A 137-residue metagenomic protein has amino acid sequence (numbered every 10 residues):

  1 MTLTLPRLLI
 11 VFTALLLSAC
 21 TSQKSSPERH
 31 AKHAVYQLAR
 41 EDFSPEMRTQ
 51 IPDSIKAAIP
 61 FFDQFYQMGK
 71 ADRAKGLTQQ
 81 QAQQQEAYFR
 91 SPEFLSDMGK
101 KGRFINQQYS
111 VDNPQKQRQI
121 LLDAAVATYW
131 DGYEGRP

Functional and structural regions predicted by a protein language model:
M1-K24: Sec-dependent bacterial lipoprotein signal peptides
T2-L3, R7-L8, A58, N113-Q117 (+1 more regions): Hydrophobic alpha-helical segments and their boundary regions
L16-L38: Bacterial Sec signal peptide processing site at the extreme N-terminus
C20, Q67-A71, Q81-Q83: Functionally engaged cysteine thiol sites
H30-A31, A58-F65, L122-V126: Stable alpha-helical elements in mature extracytoplasmic
H33-D53, F104-D123: Long, charged/polar, soluble alpha-helical segments
R40-L77: Post-signal-peptide N-terminal segment of Sec-exported extracytoplasmic proteins
K75-P137: Compact alpha-helical subdomains of small soluble proteins
